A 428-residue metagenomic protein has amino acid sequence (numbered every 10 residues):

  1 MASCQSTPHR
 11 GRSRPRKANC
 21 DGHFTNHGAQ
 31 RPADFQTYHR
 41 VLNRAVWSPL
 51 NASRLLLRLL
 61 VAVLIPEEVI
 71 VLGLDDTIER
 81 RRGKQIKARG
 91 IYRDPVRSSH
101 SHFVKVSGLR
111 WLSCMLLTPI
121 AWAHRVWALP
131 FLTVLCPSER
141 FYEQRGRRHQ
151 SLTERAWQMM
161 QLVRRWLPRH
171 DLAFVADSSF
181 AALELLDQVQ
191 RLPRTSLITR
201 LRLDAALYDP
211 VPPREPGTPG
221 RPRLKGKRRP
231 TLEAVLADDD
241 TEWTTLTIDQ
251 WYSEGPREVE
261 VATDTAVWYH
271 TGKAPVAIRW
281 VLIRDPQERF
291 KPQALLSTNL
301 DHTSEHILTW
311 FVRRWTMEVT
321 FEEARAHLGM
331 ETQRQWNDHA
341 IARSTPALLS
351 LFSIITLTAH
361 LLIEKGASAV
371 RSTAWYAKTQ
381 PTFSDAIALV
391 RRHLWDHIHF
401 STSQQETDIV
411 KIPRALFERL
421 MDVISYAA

Functional and structural regions predicted by a protein language model:
M1-S3, G11, I120-A121, R125-L135 (+6 more regions): A short, flexible helix-boundary coil/loop motif
S6-G11, R289-R314: Extended, non-catalytic structural segments that build the interaction scaffolds of large macromolecular assemblies
G11, P15-I91, L162, R223-T245 (+3 more regions): Electropositive nucleic-acid engagement tracts
H23, E68-R82, C114, A173-A181 (+4 more regions): Short, conserved catalytic/metal-binding motifs centered on acidic residues
R31-R40, V96-D171, K273-D301: Electropositive, glycine- and tryptophan-enriched low-complexity nucleic-acid-binding patches
N43-P137, T263-V267: Active-site-proximal, Lys/Arg-enriched surface segment that forms a nucleic-acid-binding/basic interface patch
I78, D238, S304-Q335: Short amphipathic alpha-helical "interface-anchor" segments enriched in bulky aromatics
R140-T218: Domain-level cores of phosphate- or acyl-group-handling catalytic modules
